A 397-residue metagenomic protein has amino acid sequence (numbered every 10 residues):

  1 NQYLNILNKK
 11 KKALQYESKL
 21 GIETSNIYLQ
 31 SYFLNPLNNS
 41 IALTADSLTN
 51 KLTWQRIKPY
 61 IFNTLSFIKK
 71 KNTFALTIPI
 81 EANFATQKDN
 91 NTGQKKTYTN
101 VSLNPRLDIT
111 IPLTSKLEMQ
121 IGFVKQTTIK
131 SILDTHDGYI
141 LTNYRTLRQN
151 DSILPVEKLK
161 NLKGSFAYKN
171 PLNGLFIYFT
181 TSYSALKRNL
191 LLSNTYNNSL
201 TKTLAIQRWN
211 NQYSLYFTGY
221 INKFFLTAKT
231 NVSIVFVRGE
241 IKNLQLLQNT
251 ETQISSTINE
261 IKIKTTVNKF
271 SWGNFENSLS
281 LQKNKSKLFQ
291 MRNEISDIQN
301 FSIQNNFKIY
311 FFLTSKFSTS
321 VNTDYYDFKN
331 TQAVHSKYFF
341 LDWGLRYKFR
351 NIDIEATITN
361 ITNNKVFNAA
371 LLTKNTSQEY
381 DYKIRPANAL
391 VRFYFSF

Functional and structural regions predicted by a protein language model:
N1-F397: Exposed, low-structure sequence patches enriched in small/polar residues
